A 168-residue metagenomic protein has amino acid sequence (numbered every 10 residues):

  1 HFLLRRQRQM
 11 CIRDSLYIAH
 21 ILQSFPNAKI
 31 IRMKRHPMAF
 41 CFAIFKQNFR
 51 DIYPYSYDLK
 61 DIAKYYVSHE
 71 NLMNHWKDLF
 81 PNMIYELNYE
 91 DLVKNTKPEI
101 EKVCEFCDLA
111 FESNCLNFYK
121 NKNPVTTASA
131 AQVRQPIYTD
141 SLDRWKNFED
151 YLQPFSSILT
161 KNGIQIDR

Functional and structural regions predicted by a protein language model:
H1, H20-I21, H75-K77: Short, flexible, glycine/charge-rich loop motifs used to bind or transfer phosphoryl groups or to couple energy/partner
H1-R8, I12: Single conserved hydrophobic/aromatic residue that forms the stacking wall/gate of nucleotide- or nucleobase-binding
R5, I44-E86, V93-R168: PAPS-dependent sulfotransferases, especially Golgi type II membrane carbohydrate sulfotransferases
R5-R6, L16-H20: Long, K/E/R/D-enriched contiguous segments that form extended
R8, A28, I84: Short, conserved active-site loop motifs that form the nucleotide-linked donor/cofactor pocket
D14, R35-F40, D91-K94: Conserved nucleotide-binding/hydrolysis micro-motifs of P-loop NTPases
I21-F45: Conserved phosphate-donor/acceptor-positioning beta-strand/loop module used by diverse small-molecule
R32, E86-N88: Structural signal for conserved beta-strand scaffold positions within catalytic alpha/beta enzyme cores
